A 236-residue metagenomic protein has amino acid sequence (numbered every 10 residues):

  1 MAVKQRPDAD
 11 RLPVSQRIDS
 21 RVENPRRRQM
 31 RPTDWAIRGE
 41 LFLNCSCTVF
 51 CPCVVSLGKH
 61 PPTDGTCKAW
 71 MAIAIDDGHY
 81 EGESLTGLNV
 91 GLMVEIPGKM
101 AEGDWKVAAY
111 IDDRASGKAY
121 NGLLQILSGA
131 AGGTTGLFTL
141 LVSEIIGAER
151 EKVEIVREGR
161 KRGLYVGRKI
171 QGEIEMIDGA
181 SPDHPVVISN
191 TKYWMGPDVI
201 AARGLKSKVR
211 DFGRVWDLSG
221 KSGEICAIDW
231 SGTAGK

Functional and structural regions predicted by a protein language model:
K4-Q5, Q16: Low-complexity, intrinsically disordered or signal/transmembrane-proximal segments
D8-D10, D19, N24: Intrinsic-disorder-associated, low-complexity terminal segments enriched in Asp/Asn/His/Tyr and depleted of Lys/Arg
N24-P32: Non-catalytic, low-structured ubiquitin/UBL-interacting segments
R31-G78: N-terminal ordered "arm"
G65-G136: Aromatic- and glycine-enriched beta-alpha-beta binding-site module
W105-H184, S189: Charged linear interaction tracts used for macromolecular binding and regulation
D178-K236: Extended, charged low-complexity segments that frequently continue into or abut oligomerization scaffolds
